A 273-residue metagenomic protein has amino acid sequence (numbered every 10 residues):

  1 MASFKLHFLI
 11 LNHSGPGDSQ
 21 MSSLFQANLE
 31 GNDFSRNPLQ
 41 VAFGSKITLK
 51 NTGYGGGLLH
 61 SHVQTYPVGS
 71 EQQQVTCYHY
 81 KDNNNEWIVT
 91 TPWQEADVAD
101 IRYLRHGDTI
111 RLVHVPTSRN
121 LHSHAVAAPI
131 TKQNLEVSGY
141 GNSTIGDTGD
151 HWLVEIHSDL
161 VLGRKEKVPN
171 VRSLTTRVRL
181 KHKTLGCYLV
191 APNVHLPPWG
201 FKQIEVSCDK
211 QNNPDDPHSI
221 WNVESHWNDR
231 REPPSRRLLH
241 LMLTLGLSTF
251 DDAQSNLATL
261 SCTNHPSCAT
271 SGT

Functional and structural regions predicted by a protein language model:
M1-L6: Hydrophobic alpha-helical membrane-interfacial segments at the cytosolic entry of transmembrane helices
F8-L243, S248, D252, L260-C262 (+1 more regions): Lectin-like carbohydrate-binding module/patch detector with strong preference for beta-trefoil
S255: Cationic, low-complexity basic patches in intrinsically disordered or flexible, solvent-exposed regions
